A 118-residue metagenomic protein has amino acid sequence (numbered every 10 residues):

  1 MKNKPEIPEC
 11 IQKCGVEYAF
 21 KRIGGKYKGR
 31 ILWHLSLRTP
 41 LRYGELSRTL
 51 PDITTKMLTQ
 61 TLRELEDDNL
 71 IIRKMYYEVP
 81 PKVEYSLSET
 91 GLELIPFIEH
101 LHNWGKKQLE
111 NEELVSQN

Functional and structural regions predicted by a protein language model:
M1-E6, I11: Long, low-complexity, charged/polar intrinsically disordered regions in eukaryotic proteins
K2-K4, H34, L92-N118: Amphipathic alpha-helical dimerization/coiled-coil segments that flank or bridge DNA-binding/regulatory modules
C10, C14-M57, E84: N-terminal helix-turn-helix DNA-binding core of bacterial DNA-binding proteins
Y18, R48, Q60, P96-E99 (+1 more regions): Generic recognition of well-ordered alpha-helical segments within structured catalytic/regulatory domains
Y18, S47-T49, R73, L109-S116: Non-catalytic interaction surface on structured domains
K28, P40, D67-L70, N103-K106: Generic structural signal for secondary-structure transition and capping sites
G44-Y76, P80: Canonical helix-turn-helix DNA-binding module
Y77-H100: Basic, amphipathic "hinge/linker" alpha-helix immediately C-terminal to the N-terminal HTH DNA-binding motif
